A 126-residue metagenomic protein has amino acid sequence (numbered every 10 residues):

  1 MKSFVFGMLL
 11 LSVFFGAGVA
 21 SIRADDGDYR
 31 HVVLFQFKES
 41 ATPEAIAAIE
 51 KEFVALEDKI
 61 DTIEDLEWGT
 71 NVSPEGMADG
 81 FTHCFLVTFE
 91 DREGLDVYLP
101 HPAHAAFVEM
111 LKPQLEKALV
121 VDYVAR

Functional and structural regions predicted by a protein language model:
F4-G7, F15-T82, E90-V97, Y123-R126: Short S/T/G/P-rich N-terminal loop/turn motif that feeds into the first structured element of a domain
F14-F15, A103: Hydrophobic alpha-helical membrane context
C84-R126: Surface-exposed, polar helix/loop patches in the mature regions of secreted/periplasmic/lumenal proteins that form
